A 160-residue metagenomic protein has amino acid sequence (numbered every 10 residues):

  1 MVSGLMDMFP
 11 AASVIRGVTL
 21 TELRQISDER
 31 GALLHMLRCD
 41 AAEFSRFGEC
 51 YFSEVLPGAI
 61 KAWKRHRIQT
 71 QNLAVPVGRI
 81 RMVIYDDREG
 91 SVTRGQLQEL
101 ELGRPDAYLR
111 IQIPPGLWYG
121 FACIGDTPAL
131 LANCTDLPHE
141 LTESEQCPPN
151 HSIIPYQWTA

Functional and structural regions predicted by a protein language model:
M1-L109, D126-A160: Non-catalytic, conserved peripheral segments adjacent to functional cores
I111, Y119-I124: Short beta-strand His + acidic residue motifs that chelate non-heme Fe in jelly-roll/DSBH and cupin folds
